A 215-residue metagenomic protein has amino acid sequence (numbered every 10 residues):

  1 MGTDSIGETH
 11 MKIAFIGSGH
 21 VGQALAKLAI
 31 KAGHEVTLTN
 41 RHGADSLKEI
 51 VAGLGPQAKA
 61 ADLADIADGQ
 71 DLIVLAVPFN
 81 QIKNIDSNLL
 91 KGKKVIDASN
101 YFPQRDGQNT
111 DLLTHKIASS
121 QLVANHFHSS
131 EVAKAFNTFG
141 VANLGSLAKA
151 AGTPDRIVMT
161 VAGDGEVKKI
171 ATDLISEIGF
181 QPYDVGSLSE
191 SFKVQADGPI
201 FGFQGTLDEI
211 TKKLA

Functional and structural regions predicted by a protein language model:
G2-E49, G53: NAD(P)+-binding Rossmann beta1-loop-alpha1 motif at the extreme N-terminus of oxidoreductases
A24, L28, H126, L174: Rossmann-fold NAD(P)-dependent oxidoreductase module
G55-G107: Rossmann-like NAD(P)-binding element
A60, E131-A135, Y183-S187: General beta-strand structural signal in soluble alpha/beta enzymes
S87-G92, H126-F127, A151-T153: Short, conserved loop/helix-junction motifs that constitute active-site signature segments in enzyme catalytic cores
S99-L147: Rossmann-fold NAD(P)-binding glycine/threonine-rich loop
P154-A215: Active-site-lining helix/loop region of Rossmann-like oxidoreductase modules
